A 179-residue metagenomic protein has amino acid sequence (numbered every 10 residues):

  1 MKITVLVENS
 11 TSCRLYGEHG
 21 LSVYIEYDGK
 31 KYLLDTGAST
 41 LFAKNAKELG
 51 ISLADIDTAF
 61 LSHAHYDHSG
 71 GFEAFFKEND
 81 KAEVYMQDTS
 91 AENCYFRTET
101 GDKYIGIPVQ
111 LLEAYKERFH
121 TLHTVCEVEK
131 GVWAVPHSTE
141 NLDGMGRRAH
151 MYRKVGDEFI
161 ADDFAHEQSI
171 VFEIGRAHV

Functional and structural regions predicted by a protein language model:
M1-T11, R148-D157: Short Pro/Gly-enriched beta-strand edge/turn motifs at strand-loop
K2-L49, D162-H178: Conserved beta-strand hairpin/beta-sheet module of binuclear metal-dependent hydrolase folds, prominently
T4, Y85, R118-H123, W133-V135: General small-molecule cofactor/ligand-binding pocket signal
E8-S10, T36-S39, A64, T89-S90 (+3 more regions): Active-site metal-binding loops of divalent metal-dependent hydrolases
R14, Y66, C94-R97: Short, charged, surface-exposed secondary-structure boundary motifs
L41-E92: Active-site metal-binding motif and surrounding structural segment of the metallo-beta-lactamase
S52-D55, H120-V128: Short acidic low-complexity segments
C94, T98-I107, L112, T124-F172: Active-site-proximal loop/helix segment associated with metal-binding centers of metalloenzymes
